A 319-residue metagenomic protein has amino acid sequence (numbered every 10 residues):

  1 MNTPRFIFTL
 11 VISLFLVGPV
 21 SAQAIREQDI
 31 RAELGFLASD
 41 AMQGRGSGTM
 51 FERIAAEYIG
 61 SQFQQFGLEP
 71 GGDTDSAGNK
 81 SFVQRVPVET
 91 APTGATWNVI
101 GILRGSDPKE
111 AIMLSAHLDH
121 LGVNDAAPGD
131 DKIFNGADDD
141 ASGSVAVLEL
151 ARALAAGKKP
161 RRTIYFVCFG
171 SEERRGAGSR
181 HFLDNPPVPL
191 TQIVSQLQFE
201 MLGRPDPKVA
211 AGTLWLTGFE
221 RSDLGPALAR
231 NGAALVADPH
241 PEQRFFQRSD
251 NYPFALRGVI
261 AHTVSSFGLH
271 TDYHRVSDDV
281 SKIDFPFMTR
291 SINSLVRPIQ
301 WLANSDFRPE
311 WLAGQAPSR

Functional and structural regions predicted by a protein language model:
I7-P19: Bacterial N-terminal signal peptides
I25, D29-A32, F36, M50-Q65 (+10 more regions): Extracytoplasmic/secreted proteins, especially bacterial periplasmic and envelope-associated proteins
L37, F63, T90-A127: Acidic/His- and Gly-rich active-site-bordering loop/insert found across diverse amide/peptide-bond hydrolases
D40-M50, P87-E89, N98-V99, P128-D140 (+6 more regions): Second-shell loop/turn segments in exported
R45-L103: A non-catalytic alpha/beta surface segment that caps or lines the substrate-entry region of metallo-dependent hydrolase
G101, L114-H120, N124-R175, L295: Alpha-helical metal-binding/catalytic segments enriched in His/Glu/Asp
K109, K159, F169-T263, F267-D272 (+1 more regions): Metal-dependent peptidase/peptidase-like ectodomains
T271-R319: His/Asp/Glu-rich mid-to-C-terminal helical/loop segments that flank catalytic regions of hydrolases
